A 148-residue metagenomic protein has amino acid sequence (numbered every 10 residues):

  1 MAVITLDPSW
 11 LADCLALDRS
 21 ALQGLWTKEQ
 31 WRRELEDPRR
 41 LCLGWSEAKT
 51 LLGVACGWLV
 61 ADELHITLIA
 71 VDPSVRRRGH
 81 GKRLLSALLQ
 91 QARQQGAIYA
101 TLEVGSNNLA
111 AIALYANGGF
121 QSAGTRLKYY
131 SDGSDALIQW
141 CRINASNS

Functional and structural regions predicted by a protein language model:
M1-V3: Extreme N-terminal starter segment of soluble prokaryotic enzymes
T5-S74, L85-Q91, Q95, R142-S146: Acetyl-CoA-dependent GNAT
R40, Y99, G105, G133-R142 (+1 more regions): Conserved catalytic core of the tyrosine transesterase superfamily
D72-R78, S106-N108: Active-site acidic-Proline motif in GNAT/NAT acetyltransferases
R78, Q95-I98: Short coil/turn segments at alpha/beta junctions that flank glycine-rich nucleotide-binding fingerprints
G81, L85, N107-A111, K128-G133: Short glycine/proline-centered loop/turn elements that form peptide/ligand docking sites
L88-A92, A100, A111: Short hydrophobic clusters on alpha-helical segments that form packing/core surfaces in small helical domains
T101-E103, A116, Q121-I138: Conserved catalytic-core motifs of GNAT/GCN5-like acyltransferases
